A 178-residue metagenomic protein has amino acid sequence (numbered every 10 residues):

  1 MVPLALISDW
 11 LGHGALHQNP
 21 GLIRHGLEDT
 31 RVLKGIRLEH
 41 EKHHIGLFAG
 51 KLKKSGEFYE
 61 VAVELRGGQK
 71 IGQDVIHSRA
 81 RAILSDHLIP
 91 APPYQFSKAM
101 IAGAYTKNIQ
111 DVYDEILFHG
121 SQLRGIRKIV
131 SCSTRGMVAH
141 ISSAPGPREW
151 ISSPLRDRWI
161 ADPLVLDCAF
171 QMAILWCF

Functional and structural regions predicted by a protein language model:
M1-F178: Acyl-thioester-processing domains in fatty-acid/polyketide/NRPS systems
